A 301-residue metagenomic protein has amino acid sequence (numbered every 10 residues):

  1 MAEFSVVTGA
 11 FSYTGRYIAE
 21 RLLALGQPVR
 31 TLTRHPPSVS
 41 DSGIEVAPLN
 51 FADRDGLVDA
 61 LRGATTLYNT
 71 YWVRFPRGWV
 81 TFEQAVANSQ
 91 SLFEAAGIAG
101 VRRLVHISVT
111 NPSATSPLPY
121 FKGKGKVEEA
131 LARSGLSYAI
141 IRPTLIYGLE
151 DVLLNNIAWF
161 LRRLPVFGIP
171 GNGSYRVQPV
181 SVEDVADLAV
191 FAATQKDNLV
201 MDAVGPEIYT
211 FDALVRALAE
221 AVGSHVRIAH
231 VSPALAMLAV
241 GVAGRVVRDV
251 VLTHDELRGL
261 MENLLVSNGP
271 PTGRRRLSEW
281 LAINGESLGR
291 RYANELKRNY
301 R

Functional and structural regions predicted by a protein language model:
A2-Q27: N-terminal Rossmann NAD(P)H-binding glycine-rich loop of SDR-like oxidoreductase domains
F4, L260-R301: Amphipathic terminal alpha-helices
P37-A99, V109-A114: NAD(P)H-binding glycine-rich loop region in Rossmannoid oxidoreductase-like domains and their noncatalytic homologs
E129-W159, R163, G168: Conserved beta-loop-beta element that borders a ligand/cofactor-binding pocket
V152-L153, N172-A193, L199-D202: Substrate-positioning beta->alpha
S174-E183, A203-A221, H230-G241, R275: Substrate-binding strand-loop-helix patch in Rossmann-like NAD(P)-dependent oxidoreductase/epimerase domains
L218-S267: Terminal hydrophobic/aromatic helix or amphipathic segment near a protein terminus
